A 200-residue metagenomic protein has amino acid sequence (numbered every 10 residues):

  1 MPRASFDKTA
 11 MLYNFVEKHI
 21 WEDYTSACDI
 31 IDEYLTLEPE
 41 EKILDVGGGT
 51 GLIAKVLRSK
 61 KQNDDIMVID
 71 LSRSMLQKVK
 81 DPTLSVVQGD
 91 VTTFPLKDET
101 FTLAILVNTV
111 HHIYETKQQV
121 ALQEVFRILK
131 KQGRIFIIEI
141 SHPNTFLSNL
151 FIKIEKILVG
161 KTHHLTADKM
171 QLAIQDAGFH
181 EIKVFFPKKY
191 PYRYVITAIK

Functional and structural regions predicted by a protein language model:
M1-T36, I53, M75: Conserved class I S-adenosyl-L-methionine
V16-E17, I53, F136-A177, E181-Y194: C-terminal alpha-helical "lid/dimerization" subdomain adjacent to the S-adenosyl-L-methionine
K42, Q132-R134: Short glycine-centered segments of the SAM/dcSAM-binding site in methyltransferase folds
L44-T93: Class I SAM-dependent methyltransferase SAM/SAH-binding core
I105: A conserved beta-strand element that flanks and buttresses the S-adenosyl-L-methionine
N108-H112: Short catalytic micro-motifs in class I SAM-dependent methyltransferases
Q119-K131: A short glycine-rich, Lys/Arg-flanked "PGG" loop and its adjoining helix->strand segment in the class I
I196-K200: C-terminal lobe and adjacent flexible extensions of AdoMet/dcAdoMet transferase-like proteins
